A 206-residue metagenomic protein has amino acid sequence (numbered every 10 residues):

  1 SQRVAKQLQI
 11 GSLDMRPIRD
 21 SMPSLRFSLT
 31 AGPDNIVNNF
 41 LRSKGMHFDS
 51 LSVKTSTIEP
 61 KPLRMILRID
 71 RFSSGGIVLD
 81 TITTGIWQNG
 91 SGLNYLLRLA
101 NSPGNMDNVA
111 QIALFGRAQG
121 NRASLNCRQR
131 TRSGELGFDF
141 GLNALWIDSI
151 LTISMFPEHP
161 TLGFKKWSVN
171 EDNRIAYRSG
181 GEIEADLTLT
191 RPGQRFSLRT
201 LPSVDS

Functional and structural regions predicted by a protein language model:
S1-S206: Interface amphipathic segments
